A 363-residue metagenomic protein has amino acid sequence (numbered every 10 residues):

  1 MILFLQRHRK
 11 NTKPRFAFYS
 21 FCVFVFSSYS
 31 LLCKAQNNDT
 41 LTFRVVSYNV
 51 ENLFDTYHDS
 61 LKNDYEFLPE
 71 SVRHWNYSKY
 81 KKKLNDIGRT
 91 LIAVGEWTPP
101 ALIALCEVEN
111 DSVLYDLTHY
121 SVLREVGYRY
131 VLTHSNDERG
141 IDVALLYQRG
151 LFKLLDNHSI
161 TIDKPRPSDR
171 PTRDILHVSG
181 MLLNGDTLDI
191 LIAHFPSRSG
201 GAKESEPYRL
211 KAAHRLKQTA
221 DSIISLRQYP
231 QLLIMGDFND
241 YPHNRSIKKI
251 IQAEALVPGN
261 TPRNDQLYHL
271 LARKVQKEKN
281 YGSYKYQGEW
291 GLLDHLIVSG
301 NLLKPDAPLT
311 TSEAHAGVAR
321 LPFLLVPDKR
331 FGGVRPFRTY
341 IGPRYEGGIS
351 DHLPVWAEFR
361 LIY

Functional and structural regions predicted by a protein language model:
M1-T40: Bacterial Sec-dependent N-terminal signal peptides
C33-E125, V131-V143, R330-G333, E358-Y363: N-terminal, active-site-proximal structural segment of metallo-dependent hydrolase catalytic domains
A35-N37, S222-L232, D240-Y363: Metal-dependent phosphoester-hydrolase catalytic domains
V50, V108-P196: Structured beta-strand-rich core segments of catalytic domains in phosphoester-bond hydrolases
E51, E109, P196, F238-Y241 (+2 more regions): Catalytic metal-binding/acid-base residues of hydrolase active sites
L61-D64, L191-S205: Active-site His/acidic residue clusters
S71-S78, P99-L105, L132-T133, K164-P165 (+4 more regions): Second-shell loop/turn segments in exported
E206-Q228: A long, amphipathic alpha-helix that forms part of the scaffold/cap immediately adjacent to metal-dependent active
